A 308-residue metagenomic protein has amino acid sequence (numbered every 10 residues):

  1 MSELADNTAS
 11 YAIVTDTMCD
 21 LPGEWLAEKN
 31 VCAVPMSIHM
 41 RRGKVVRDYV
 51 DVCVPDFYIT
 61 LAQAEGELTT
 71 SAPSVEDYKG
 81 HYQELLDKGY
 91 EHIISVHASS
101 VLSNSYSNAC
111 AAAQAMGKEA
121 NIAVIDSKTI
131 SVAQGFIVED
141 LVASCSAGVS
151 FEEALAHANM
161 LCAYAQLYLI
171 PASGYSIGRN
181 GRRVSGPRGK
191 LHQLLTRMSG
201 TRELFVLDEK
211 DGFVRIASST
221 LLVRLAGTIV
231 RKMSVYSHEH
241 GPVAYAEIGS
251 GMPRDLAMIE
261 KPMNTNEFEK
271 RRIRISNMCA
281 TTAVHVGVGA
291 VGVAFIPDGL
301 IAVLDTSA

Functional and structural regions predicted by a protein language model:
E3-D6, P22-L26, C32-S37, A109-Q114 (+3 more regions): Mixed-charge interfacial surface used for oligomerization/domain docking and macromolecular partner engagement
Y11-D77: N-terminal glycine-rich anion-binding loop in soluble enzyme alpha/beta folds
I13-T15, S95, V124, E247: Structural beta-sheet core signal
T15, S95-S99, A294-I296: Short beta-strand segments
M18-C19, A98, S127-I130, M278-C279: Short, ordered loop/turn segments at secondary-structure junctions
L61-A62, L86, C145-S146: Hydrophobic residues in alpha-helical segments
P73-I93, H97-A109, A113: Active-site cofactor/cluster-binding pocket
